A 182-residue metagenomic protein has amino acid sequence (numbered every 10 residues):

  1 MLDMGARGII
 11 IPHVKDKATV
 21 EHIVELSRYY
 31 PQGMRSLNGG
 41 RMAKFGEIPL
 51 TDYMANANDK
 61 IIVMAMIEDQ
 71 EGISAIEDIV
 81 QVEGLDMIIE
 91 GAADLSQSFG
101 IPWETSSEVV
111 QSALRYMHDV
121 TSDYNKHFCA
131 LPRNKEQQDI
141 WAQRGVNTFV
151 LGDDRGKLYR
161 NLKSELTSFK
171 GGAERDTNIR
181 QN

Functional and structural regions predicted by a protein language model:
M4-E83, D94-Q97, N178-N182: Conserved anion-binding
R7-K15, M64-E68, T105-Q111, H127-P132 (+1 more regions): Catalytic beta/alpha-barrel core
G8-T19, I88-Q97, N147-E165: Glycine-rich phosphate-binding active-site loops on the catalytic face of alpha/beta enzymes
H22-G33, L37, N56-N58, T105-C129 (+1 more regions): Alpha-helix-loop-beta-strand connector modules within alpha/beta enzyme cores
L85, E90-Q111: Glycine/Thr-rich beta-alpha phosphate-binding loop at enzyme active sites
R133-N182: C-terminal amphipathic alpha-helical "assembly" element that mediates oligomerization/partner interfaces or acts as
